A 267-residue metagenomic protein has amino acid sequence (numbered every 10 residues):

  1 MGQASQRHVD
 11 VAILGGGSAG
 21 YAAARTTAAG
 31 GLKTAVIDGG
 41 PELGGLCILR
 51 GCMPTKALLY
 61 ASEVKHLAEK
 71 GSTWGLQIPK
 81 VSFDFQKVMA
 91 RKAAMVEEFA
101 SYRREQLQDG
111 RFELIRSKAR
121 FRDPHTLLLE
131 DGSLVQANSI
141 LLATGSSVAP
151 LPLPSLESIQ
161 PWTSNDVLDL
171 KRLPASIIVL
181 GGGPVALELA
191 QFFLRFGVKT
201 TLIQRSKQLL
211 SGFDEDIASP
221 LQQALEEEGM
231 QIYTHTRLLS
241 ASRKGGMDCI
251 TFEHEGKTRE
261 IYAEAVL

Functional and structural regions predicted by a protein language model:
G2-V9, R25-L173, S206-L210, E215-S219 (+3 more regions): Glycine-rich flavin
A4-G17, L173-G183: Beta1/beta-strand and adjacent pyrophosphate-binding region of the FAD-binding site in flavoprotein oxidoreductases
D10-V36, A186-L194: N-terminal Rossmann-like FAD-binding beta1-loop-alpha1 element of flavoenzymes
I140, E264-L267: AMP-binding/adenylate-forming core of the ANL superfamily
R172-R205, G212-F213: Rossmann-like NAD(P)H-binding beta-loop-alpha module
V198, M230-Q231: Conserved acetyl-CoA-binding loop of GNAT-fold acetyltransferases
